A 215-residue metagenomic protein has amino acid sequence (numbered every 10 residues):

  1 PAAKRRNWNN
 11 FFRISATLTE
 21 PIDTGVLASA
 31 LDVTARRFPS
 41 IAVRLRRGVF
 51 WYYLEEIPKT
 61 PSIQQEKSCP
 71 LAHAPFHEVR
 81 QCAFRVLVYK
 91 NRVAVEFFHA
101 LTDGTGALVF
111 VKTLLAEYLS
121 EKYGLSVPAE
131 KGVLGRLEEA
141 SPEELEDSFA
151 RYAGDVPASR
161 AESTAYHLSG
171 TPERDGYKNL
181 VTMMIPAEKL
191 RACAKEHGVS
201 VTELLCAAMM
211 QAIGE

Functional and structural regions predicted by a protein language model:
P1-E143, R191-K195, T202-E215: Non-catalytic N-terminal regions of enzymes
E146-V199: Flexible, P/S/T/G-rich "lid" or insertion loops adjacent to the active sites of thioester-utilizing
